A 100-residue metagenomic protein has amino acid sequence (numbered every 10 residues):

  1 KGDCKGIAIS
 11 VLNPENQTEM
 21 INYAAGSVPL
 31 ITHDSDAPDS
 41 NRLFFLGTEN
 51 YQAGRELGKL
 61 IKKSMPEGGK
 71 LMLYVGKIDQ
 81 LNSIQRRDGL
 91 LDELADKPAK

Functional and structural regions predicted by a protein language model:
K1-K100: A residue-level marker of the well-folded mature domains of exported/periplasmic proteins
